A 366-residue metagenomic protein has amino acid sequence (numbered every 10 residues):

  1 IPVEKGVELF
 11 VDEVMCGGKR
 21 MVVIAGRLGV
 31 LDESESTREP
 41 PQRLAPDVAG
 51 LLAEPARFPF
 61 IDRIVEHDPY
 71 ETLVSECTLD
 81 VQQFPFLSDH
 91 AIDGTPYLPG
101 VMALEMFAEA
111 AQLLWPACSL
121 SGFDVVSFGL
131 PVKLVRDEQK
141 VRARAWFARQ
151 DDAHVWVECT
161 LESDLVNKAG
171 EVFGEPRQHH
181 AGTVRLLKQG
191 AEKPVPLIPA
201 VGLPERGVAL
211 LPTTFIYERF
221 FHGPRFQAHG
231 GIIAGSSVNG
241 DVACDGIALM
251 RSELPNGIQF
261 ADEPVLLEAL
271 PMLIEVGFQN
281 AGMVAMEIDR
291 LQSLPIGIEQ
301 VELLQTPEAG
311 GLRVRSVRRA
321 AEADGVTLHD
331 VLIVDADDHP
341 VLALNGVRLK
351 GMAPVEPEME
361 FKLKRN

Functional and structural regions predicted by a protein language model:
V3-V22, G29-N366: Acyl-thioester-processing domains in fatty-acid/polyketide/NRPS systems
